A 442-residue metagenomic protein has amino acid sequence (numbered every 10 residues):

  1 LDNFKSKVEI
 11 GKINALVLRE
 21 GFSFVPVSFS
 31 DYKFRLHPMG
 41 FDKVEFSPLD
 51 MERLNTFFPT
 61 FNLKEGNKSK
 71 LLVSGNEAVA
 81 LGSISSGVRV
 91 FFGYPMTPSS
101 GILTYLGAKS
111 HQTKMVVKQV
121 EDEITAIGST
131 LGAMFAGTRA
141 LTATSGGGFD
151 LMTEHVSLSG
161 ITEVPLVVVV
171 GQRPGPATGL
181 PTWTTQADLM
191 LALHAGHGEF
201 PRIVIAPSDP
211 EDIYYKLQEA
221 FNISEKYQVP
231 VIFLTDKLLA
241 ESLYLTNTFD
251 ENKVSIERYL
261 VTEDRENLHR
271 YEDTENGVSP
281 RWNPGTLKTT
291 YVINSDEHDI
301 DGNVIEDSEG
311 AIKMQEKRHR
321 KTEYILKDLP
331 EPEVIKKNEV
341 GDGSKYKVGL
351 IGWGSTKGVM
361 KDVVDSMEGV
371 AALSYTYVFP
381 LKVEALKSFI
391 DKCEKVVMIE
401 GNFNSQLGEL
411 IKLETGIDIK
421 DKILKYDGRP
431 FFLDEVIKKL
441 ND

Functional and structural regions predicted by a protein language model:
L1-N3, Q406: Short alpha-helices
K7-V8, L18: Non-catalytic interaction/clamp surfaces of large macromolecular machines
I13, L18, F22-V25, F29-H194 (+4 more regions): Thiamine diphosphate
L49-R53, F57-S86, F221-D442: Flexible, low-complexity linker and terminal segments
Y94-P95, E121-D122, L131, T144-G146 (+10 more regions): Active-site proximal loops enriched in glycine and acidic residues that flank catalytic Cys/His/Asp and coordinate
Y105, H155, K216-E219, L410: Alpha-helical scaffold elements adjacent to nucleotide-binding pockets in ATP/GTP-utilizing enzyme cores
R139-L141, F149, L217-Q218, N222-E225 (+1 more regions): Hydrophobic alpha-helical bundle architecture
W183-P230, L260-E263, R318, F432: Conserved thiamine diphosphate
